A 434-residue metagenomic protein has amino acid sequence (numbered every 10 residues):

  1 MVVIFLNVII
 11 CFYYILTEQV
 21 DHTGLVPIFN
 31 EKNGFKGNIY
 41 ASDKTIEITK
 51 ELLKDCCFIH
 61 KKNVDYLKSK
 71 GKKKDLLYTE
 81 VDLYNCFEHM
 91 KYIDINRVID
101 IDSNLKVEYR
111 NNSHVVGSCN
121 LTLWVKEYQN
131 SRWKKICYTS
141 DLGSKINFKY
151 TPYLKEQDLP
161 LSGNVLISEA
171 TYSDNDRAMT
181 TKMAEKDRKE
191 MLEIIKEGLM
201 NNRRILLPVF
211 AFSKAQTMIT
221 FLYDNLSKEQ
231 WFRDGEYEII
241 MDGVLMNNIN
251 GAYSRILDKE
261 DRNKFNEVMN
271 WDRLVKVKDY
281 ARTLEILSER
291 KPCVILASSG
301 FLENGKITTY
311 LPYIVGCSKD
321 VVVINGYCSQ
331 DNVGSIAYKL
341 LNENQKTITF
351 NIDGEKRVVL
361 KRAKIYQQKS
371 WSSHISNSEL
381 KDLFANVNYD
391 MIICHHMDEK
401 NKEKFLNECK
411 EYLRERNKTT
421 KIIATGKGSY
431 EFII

Functional and structural regions predicted by a protein language model:
M1-I15, Q19-T23, I28-T217, Y223-F232: His/Asp/Glu-rich metal-coordinating catalytic cores of metallo-dependent phosphodiesterases/hydrolases acting on
L25-K32, F221, K306-Y313, E379-L383 (+1 more regions): A short acidic, amphipathic alpha-helical/loop segment
E47-I48, N247-N250, S329-G334, E399-K404 (+1 more regions): Short, charged/polar "capping" segments at the starts of alpha-helices and the immediately preceding loops
K61-V64, N250-R273, D331-K361: Acidic, Ser/Thr-rich peripheral helices and adjacent loops at domain boundaries
E88-N96, D272-Y280, I423-T425: Short acidic-hydrophobic, aromatic-tinged amphipathic segments that line or gate anion-handling sites
K145-I240, V321-G326, N344-R416, T420: Cap/insert and terminal regions of metallo-dependent hydrolase folds
M191-V333, H395: Hard-cation-handling environments
T425-E431: Histidine-bearing beta->alpha loop at or near hydrolase active sites
